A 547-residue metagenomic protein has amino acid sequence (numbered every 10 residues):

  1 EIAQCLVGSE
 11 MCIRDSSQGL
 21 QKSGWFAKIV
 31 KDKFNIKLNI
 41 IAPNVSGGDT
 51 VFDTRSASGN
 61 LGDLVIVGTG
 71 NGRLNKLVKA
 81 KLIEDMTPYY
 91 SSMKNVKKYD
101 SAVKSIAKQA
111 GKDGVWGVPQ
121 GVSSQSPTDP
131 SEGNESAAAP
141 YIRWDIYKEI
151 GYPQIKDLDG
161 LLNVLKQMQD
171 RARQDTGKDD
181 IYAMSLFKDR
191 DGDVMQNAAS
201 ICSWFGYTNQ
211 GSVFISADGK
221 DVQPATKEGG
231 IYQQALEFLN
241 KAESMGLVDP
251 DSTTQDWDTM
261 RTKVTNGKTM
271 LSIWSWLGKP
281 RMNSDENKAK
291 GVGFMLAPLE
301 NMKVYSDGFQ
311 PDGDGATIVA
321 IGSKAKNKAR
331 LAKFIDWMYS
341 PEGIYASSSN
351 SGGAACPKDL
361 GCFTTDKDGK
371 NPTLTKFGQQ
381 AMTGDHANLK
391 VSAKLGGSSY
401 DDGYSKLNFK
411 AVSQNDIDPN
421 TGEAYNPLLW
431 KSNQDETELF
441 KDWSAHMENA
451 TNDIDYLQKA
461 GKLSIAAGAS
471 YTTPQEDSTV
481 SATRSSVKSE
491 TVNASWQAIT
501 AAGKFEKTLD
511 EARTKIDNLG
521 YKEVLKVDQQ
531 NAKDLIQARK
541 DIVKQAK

Functional and structural regions predicted by a protein language model:
E1-G8, I13: Single conserved hydrophobic/aromatic residue that forms the stacking wall/gate of nucleotide- or nucleobase-binding
R14-V30, F34, S124-Y141, K148-Q154 (+2 more regions): Extracytoplasmic/periplasmic substrate-binding proteins
D32-G114, E149-Q154, T176, G192-F205 (+5 more regions): Extracytoplasmic "Venus flytrap"/periplasmic binding protein-like
E84-A102, N209-G230, E300-D307, G361-K394 (+3 more regions): Short, solvent-exposed loop/beta-turn-alpha elements that line the ligand-binding surface or hinge of extracytoplasmic
T87, P119-M195, S216-T259, K263 (+2 more regions): Helix-loop-helix "hinge/cap" segment bordering the ligand-binding cleft or interdomain interface
K268-M382: Structured mid-domain segments that build the active-site/substrate or prosthetic-cofactor binding neighborhood
A346-N493: Conserved small-residue motifs centered on glycine
A494-K547: Histidine-centered catalytic/metal-binding microenvironments
